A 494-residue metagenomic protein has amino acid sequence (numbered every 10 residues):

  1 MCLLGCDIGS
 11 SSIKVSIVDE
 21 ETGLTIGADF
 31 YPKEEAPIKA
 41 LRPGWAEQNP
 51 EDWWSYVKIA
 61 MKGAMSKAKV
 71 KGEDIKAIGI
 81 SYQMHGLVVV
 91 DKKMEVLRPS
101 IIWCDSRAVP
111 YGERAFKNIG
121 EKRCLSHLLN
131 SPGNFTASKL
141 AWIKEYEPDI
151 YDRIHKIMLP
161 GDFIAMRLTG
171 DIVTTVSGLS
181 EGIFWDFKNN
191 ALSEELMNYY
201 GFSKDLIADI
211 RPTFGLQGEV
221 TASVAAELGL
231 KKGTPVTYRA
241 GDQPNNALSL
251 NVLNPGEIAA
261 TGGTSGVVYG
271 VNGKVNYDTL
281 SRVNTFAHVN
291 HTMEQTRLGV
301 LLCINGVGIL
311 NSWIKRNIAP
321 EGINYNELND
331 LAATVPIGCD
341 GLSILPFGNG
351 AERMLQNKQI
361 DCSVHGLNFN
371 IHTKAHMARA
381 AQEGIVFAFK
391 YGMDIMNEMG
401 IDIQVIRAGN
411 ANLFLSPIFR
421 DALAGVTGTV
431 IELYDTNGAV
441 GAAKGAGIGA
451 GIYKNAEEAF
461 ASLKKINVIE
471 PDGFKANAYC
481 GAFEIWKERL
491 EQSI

Functional and structural regions predicted by a protein language model:
M1-R98, P110, R114, S126 (+9 more regions): N-terminal glycine/serine-rich phosphate-binding loop of ATP-dependent small-molecule kinases, especially carbohydrate
L3-G5, I17, V109, F116-V173 (+5 more regions): Active-site core segments that coordinate phosphate-bearing ligands/cofactors across diverse enzyme families
Y31-K33, P212, P471: Active-site donor-binding loop signature of nucleotide-sugar glycosyltransferases
Q83, G215, A411: Flexible loop residues that form catalytic and substrate-binding hotspots at small-molecule/glycan-binding clefts
D105: Carbohydrate-associated surface elements
K204: Divalent-metal (Mg2+/Mn2+/Ca2+)-assisted nucleotide/phosphate chemistry catalytic cores
A208-L216, L328-L331: Short linear loop/turn motifs
